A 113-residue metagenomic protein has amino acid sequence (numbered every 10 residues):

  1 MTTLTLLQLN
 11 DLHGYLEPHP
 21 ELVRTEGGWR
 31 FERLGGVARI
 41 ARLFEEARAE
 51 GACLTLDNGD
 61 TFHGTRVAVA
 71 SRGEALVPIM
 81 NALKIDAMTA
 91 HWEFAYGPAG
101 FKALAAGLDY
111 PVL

Functional and structural regions predicted by a protein language model:
M1-L113: Acidic, metal/ion-coordinating pockets
